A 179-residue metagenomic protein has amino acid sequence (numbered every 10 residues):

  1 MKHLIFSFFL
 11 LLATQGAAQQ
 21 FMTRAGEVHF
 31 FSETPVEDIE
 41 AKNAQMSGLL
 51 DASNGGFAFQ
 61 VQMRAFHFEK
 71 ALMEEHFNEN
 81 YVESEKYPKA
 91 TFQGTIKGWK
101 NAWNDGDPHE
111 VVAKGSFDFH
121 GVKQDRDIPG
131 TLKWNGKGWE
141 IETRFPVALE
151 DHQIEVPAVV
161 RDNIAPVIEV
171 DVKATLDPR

Functional and structural regions predicted by a protein language model:
L4-A13: Sec-dependent N-terminal signal peptides
A18-R179: Low-complexity, acidic/polar, glycine-enriched regions of mature
